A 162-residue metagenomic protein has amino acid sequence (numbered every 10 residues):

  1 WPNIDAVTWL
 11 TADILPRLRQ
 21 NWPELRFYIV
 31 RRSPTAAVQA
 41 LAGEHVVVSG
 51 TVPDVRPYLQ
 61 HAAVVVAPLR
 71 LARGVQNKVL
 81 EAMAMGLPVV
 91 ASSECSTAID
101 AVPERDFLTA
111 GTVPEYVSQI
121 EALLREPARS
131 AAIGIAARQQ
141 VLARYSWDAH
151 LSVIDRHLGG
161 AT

Functional and structural regions predicted by a protein language model:
W1-H61: Conserved catalytic-core segment of nucleotide-activated headgroup transferases in glycan assembly
P53, R70-A72, P88, E94-T97 (+1 more regions): Flexible glycine-rich beta->alpha loop in the catalytic core of nucleotide-sugar glycosyltransferases
Q60-G74, M85-P88: Acidic donor-binding loop of glycosyltransferase active sites
K78-E81, P88-S92: Short hydrophobic beta-strand element within catalytic cores of glycosyltransferases and related nucleotide-activated
S93-T109: Short acidic/histidine- and often glycine-rich active-site loop of Leloir-type glycosyltransferases that engages
F107-P114, A122-P127: Conserved acidic donor-binding segment of nucleotide-sugar-dependent glycosyltransferases
R129-A143, V153: A short, well-ordered alpha-helix in the C-terminal region of glycosyltransferases
W147-T162: C-terminal alpha-helical cap of glycosyltransferases
